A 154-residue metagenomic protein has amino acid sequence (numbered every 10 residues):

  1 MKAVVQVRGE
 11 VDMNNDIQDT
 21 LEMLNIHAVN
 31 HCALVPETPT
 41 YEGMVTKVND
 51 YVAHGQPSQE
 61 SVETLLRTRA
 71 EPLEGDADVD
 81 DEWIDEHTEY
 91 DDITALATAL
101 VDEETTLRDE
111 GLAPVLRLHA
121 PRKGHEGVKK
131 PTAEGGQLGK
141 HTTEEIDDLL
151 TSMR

Functional and structural regions predicted by a protein language model:
M1-R154: Core subunits and conserved enzymes of cellular information-processing and envelope-translocation systems across
